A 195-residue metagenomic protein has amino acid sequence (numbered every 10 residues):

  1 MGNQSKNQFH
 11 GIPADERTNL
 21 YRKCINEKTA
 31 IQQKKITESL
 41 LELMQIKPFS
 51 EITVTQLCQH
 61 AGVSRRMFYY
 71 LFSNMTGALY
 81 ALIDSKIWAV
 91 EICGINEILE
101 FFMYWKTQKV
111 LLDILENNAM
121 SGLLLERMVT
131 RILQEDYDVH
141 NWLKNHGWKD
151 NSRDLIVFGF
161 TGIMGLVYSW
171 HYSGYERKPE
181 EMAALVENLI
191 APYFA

Functional and structural regions predicted by a protein language model:
M1-K47: Basic, helix-initiating cap at the start of DNA-binding domains
F9-G11, D150-Y193: Hydrophobic alpha-helical segments that form the core of small-molecule binding pockets and/or dimer interfaces
K28-K35, S39, L43-M44, S50-I52 (+4 more regions): Alpha-helical DNA-contacting segments of helix-turn-helix folds
C58: The alpha-helix within a helix-turn-helix
G62-L71: Short hydrophobic/aromatic patch on the recognition helix
I95-I114, V157: Amphipathic alpha-helical segments that line or abut small-molecule/effector binding pockets and mediate allosteric
N96-E100, S121-G165, E180: Amphipathic alpha-helical packing segments from all-alpha helical-bundle domains
K109-L115, H140-L143, W170-G174: Secondary-structure edge/capping motif, primarily at the C-terminal ends of alpha-helices and the immediately following
